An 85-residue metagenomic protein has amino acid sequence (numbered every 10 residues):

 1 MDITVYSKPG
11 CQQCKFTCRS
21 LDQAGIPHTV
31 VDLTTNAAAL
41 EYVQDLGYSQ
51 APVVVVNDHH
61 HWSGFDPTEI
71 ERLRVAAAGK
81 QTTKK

Functional and structural regions predicted by a protein language model:
M1-A24: Local sequence-structure signature of Cys/Sec-based thiol-disulfide redox active-site neighborhoods
K8, Y48, P67: ATP/adenylate-binding site constellation spanning eukaryotic-like Ser/Thr protein kinases, ABC-transporter
Q12, A37-A38, T68: Short alpha-helical
I26-A39, Q50: Thiol-based oxidoreductase modules, predominantly thioredoxin-like and allied folds used for disulfide exchange
L40-E41, W62: Short Asp/Glu-rich motifs
E41-D45, L73-V75: Short amphipathic alpha-helix with an adjacent loop that forms part of the alpha/beta core around
Q44-V54: Structural micro-motif
V56-K84: Non-catalytic, surface beta->alpha helical segment in thiol-disulfide oxidoreductase systems
